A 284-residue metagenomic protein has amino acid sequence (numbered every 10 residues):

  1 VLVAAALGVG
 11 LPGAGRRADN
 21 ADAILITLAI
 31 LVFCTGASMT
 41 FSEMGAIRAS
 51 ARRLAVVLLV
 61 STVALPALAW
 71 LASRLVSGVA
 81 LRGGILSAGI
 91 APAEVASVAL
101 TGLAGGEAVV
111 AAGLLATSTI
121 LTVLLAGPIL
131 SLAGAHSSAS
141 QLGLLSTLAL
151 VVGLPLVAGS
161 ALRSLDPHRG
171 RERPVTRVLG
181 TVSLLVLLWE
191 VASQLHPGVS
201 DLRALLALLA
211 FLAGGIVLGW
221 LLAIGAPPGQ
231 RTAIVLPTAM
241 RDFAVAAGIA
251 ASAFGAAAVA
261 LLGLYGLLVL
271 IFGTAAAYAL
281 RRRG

Functional and structural regions predicted by a protein language model:
V1-G284: Alpha-helical transmembrane segments of multi-pass small-molecule/ion transporters
